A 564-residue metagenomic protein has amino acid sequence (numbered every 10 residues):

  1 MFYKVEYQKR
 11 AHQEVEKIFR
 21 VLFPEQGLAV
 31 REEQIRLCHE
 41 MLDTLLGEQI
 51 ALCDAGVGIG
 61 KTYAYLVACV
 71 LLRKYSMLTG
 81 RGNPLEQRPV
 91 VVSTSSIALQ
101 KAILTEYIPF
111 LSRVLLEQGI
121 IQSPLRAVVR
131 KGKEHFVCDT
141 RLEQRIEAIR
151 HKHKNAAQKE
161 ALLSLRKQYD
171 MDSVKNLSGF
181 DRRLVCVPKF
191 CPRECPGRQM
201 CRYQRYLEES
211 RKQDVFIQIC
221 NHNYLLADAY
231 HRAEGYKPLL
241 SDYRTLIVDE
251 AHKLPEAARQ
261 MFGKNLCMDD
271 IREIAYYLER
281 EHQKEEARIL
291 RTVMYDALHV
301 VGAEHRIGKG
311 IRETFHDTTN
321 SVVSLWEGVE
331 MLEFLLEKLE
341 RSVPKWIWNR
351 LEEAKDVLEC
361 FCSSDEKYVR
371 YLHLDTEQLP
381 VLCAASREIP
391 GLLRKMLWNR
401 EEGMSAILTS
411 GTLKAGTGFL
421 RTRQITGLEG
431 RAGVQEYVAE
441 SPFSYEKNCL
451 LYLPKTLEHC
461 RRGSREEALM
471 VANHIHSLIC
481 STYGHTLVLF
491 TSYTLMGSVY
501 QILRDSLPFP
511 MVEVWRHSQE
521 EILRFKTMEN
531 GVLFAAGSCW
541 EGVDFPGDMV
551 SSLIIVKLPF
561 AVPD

Functional and structural regions predicted by a protein language model:
F2-P24, A29-E32, S76-Q218, H222-N223 (+3 more regions): A substrate-engagement module of RecA-like helicase motors
G47-V67: Walker A/P-loop
Y65-V67, L71, A98-K101, T105-L111 (+4 more regions): Signature of the SF2 helicase/ATPase Hel1-core->accessory helical subdomain module
R88-A98, I407-G411, G484-T491: Conserved RecA-like ASCE P-loop NTPase motor core of nucleic-acid helicases/translocases
K189-F216, A229-K237, L332-K455, E466-E467 (+4 more regions): A contiguous, basic/glycine-rich beta-loop/short-helix subdomain that forms a polymer-engagement track
K395, T456-T491: Conserved interdomain hinge at the start of the Helicase C-terminal
L487-W515: Conserved helicase motor "Helicase C" RecA-like lobe of SF1/SF2 P-loop NTPases
F545-L558: A short beta-strand element within the Helicase C-terminal
